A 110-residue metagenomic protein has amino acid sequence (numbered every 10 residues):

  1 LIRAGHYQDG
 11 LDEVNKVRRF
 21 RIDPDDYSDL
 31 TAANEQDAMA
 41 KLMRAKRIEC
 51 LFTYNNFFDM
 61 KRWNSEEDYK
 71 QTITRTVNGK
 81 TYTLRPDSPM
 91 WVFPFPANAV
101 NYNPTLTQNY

Functional and structural regions predicted by a protein language model:
L1-Y110: Acidic/polar-rich alpha-helix caps and helix-coil junctions
